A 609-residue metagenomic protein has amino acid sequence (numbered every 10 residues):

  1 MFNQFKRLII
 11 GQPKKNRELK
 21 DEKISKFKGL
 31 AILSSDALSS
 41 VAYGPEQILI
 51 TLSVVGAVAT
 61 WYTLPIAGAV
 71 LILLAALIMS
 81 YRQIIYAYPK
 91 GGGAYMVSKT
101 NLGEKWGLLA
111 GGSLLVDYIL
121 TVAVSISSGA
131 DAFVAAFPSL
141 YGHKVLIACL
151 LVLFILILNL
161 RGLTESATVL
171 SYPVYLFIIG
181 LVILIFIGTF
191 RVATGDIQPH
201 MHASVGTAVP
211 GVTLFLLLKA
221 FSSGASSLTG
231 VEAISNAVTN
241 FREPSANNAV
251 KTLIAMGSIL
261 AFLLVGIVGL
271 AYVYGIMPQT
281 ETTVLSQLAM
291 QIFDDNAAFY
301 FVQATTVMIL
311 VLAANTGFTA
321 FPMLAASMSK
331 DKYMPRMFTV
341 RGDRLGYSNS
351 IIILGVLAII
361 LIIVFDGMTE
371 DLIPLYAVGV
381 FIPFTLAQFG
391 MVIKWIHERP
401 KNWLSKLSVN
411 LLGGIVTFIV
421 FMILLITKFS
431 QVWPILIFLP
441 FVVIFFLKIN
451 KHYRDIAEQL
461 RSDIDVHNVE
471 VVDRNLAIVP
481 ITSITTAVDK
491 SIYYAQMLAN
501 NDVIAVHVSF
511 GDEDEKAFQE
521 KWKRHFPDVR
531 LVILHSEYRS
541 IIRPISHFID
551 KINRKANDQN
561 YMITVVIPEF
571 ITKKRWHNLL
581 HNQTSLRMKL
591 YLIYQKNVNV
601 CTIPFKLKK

Functional and structural regions predicted by a protein language model:
M1-R17, D455, R461, E470-K609: Cytosolic C-terminal regulatory domains/tails of membrane transporters and channels
M1-V55, M79, K90, S98-K105 (+3 more regions): Membrane-interface "cap" regions at the ends of multi-pass membrane proteins
N3, L49-K99, E104-G111, V124-L151 (+1 more regions): Extracellular loop-to-transmembrane helix junctions
S25, E104, V145-C149, R242-F262 (+2 more regions): Loop-to-transmembrane helix boundary motifs in multi-pass membrane proteins
L30, M337-S348, F384-F429, V466: C-terminal membrane-solvent junction of multi-pass transporters and transport-like membrane proteins
G103, A255-S258, F262-A313, F338-I363: TM-loop-TM module centered on a large, flexible mid-protein loop between adjacent transmembrane helices in multi-pass
Y175, I179-T229, T427-Q431, R461: Helix-loop-helix junctions that connect adjacent transmembrane segments in multi-pass membrane transporters
L176-A203, V268-G275, T385-P400, K448-A457: Hydrophobic alpha-helical segments and their helix-loop junctions in multi-pass secondary transporters
